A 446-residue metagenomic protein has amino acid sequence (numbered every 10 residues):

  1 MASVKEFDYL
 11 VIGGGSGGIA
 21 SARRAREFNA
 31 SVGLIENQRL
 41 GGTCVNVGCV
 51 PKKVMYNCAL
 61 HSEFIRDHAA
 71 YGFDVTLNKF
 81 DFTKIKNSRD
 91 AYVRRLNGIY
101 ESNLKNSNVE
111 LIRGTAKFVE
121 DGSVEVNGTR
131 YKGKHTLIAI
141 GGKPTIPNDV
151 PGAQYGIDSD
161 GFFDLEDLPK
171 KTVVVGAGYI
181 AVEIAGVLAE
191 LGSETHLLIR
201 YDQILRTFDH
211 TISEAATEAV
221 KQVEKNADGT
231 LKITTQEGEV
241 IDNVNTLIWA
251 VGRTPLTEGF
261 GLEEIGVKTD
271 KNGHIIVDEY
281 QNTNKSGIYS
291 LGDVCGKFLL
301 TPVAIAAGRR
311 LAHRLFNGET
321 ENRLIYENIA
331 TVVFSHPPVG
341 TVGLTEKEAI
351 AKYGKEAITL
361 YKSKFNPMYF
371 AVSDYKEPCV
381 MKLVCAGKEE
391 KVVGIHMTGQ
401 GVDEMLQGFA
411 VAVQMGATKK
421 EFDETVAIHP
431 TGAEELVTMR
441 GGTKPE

Functional and structural regions predicted by a protein language model:
A2-F7, R23-L168, Y201-L205, H210-A219 (+5 more regions): Glycine-rich flavin
S3-G15, L168-G178: Beta1/beta-strand and adjacent pyrophosphate-binding region of the FAD-binding site in flavoprotein oxidoreductases
L10-G17, R24-Q38, T43, V50 (+3 more regions): Flexible, glycine-rich terminal cap/loop adjacent to redox cofactors in electron-transfer oxidoreductases
L10-I12, A116, Y131-G141, V174-V175 (+3 more regions): Short hydrophobic core segments
G18, G178-A181, A304: Catalytic nucleophile loop
C49, I138-E194, L198, E263-Y280 (+1 more regions): Glycine-rich dinucleotide-binding loop and its adjacent helix/turn
A153-P169, D242-G318: FAD-site-proximal beta/loop scaffold in flavoenzymes
T211, A215, L291-I350, E421 (+1 more regions): A conserved FAD-binding loop/helix module that cradles the flavin
